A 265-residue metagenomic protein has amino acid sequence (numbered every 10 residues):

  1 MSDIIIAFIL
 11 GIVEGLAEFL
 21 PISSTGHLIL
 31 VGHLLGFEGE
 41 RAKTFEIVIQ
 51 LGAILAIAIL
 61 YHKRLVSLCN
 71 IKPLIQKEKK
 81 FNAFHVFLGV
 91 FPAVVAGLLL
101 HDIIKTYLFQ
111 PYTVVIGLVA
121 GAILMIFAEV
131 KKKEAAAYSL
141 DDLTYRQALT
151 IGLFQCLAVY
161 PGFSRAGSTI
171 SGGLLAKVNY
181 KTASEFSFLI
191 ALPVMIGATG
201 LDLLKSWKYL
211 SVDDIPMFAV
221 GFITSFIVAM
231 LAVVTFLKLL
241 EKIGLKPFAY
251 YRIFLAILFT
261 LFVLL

Functional and structural regions predicted by a protein language model:
M1-L265: Multi-pass membrane proteins that catalyze or facilitate reactions on polyprenyl-/lipid-phosphate substrates and their
